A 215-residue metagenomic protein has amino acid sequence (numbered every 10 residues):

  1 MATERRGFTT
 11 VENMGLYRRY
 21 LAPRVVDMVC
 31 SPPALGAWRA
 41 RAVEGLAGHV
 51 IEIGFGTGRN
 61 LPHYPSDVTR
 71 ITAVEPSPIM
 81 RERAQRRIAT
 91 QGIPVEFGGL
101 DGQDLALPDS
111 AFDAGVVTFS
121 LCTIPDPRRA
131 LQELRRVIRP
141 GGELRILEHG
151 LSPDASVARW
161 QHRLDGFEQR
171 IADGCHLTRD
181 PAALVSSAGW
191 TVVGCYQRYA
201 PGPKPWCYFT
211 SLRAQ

Functional and structural regions predicted by a protein language model:
V29-H49, R59, H63: Conserved alpha-helix/loop element of class I SAM-dependent methyltransferases that forms part of the SAM/SAH-binding
I51-D104: Class I SAM-dependent methyltransferase SAM/SAH-binding core
Q103-G115: A short acidic, Gly/Pro-enriched loop at the edge of an enzyme's catalytic core that lines a small-molecule cofactor
D113-D126: A short SAM/SAH-binding and catalytic strip from SAM-dependent methyltransferases
R128-P140: A short glycine-rich, Lys/Arg-flanked "PGG" loop and its adjoining helix->strand segment in the class I
G141-H149: Conserved beta-strand signature within the Rossmann-like core of class I S-adenosyl-L-methionine
D173-G189: Short alpha-helix
W190-P201: Conserved S-adenosyl-L-methionine
